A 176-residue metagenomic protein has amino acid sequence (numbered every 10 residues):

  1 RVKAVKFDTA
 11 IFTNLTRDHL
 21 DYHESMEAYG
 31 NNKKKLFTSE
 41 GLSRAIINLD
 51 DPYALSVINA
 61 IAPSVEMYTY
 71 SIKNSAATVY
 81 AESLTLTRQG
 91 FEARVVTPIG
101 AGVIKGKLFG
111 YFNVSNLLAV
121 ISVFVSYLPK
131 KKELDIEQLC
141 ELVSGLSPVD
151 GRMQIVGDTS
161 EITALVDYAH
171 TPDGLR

Functional and structural regions predicted by a protein language model:
R1-K3: Conserved helix/coil segment N-terminal to the catalytic DExD/H
K6-T163: Acidic, Mg2+-coordinating active-site environments of NTP-dependent enzymes
G151, V166-R176: Glycine-rich phosphate/pyrophosphate-binding beta-alpha loops
